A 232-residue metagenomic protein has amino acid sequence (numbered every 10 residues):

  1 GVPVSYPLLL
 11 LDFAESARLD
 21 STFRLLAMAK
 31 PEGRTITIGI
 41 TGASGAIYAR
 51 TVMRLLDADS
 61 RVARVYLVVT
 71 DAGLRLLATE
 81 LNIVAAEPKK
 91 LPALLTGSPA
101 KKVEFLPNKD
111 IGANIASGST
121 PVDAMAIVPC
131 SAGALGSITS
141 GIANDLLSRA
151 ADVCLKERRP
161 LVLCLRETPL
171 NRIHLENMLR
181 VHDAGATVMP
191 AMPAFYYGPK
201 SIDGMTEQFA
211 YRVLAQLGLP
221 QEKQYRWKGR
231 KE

Functional and structural regions predicted by a protein language model:
G1-A27: N-terminal amphipathic/basic-hydrophobic helices that include classical n-h-c signal peptides and signal-anchor
M28-L161, P169-E232: A cross-family phosphate/adenosyl-ligand binding-site feature
